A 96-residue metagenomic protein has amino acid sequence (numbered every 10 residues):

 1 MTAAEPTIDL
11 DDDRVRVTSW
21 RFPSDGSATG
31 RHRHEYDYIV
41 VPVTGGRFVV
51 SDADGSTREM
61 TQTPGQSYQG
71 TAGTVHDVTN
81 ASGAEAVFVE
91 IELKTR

Functional and structural regions predicted by a protein language model:
M1-E35: N-terminal first-folded block
L10, P23, D54-A72: Short acidic-glycine-tyrosine-enriched beta hairpin
V15-V17, D37-Y38, E85-F88: Intrinsic-disorder/low-complexity, polar/charged segments enriched in Ser/Thr/Lys/Arg/Asp/Glu/Gln
S19, F48-V50, F88-E90: Short hydrophobic/aromatic-rich beta-strand segments that constitute the beta-sheet cores of beta-sandwich/beta-barrel
T29-R31, V49-V50, V75-S82: Short beta-strand His + acidic residue motifs that chelate non-heme Fe in jelly-roll/DSBH and cupin folds
R33-V49: Short, conserved beta-strand element in jelly-roll/cupin
I39-P42, S67-G70, V89: Active-site scaffold segments
A72-R96: Ligand-binding loop in jelly-roll beta-barrel domains
